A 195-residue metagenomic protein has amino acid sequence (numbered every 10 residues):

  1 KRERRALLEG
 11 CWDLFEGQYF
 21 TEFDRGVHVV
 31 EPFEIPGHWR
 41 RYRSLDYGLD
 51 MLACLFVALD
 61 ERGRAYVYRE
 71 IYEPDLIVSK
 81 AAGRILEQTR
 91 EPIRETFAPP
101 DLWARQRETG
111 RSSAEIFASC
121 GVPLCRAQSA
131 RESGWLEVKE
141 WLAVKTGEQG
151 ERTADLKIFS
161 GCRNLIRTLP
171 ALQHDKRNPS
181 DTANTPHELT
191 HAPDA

Functional and structural regions predicted by a protein language model:
K1-L45, D50: ATPase catalytic-site recognition across NTP-hydrolyzing enzymes
K1-R2, A6, F159, R163 (+1 more regions): Short, amphipathic alpha-helical segments
L8, C54, T96, L169 (+1 more regions): A residue-level signal for conserved active-site and pocket-lining positions in enzyme catalytic cores
L49, S112, T190: Short, well-structured alpha-helical interface segments that form or flank functional binding sites
L52-A58: Short beta-strand scaffold segments in enzyme catalytic cores
E61-N184: Mg2+-dependent endonuclease catalytic cores in nucleic-acid-processing enzymes, primarily RNase H-like
N184-A195: Acidic, Mg2+-coordinating catalytic module of metal-dependent nucleases/exonucleases that use a two-metal-ion mechanism
